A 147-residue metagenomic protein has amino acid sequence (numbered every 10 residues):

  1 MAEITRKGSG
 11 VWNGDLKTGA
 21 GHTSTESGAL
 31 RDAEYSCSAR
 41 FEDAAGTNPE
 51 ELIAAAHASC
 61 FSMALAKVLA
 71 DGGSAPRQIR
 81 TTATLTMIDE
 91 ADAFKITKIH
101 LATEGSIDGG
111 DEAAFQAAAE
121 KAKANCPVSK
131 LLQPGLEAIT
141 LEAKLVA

Functional and structural regions predicted by a protein language model:
M1-A55, S62-A147: Extended beta-strand/beta-hairpin segments
